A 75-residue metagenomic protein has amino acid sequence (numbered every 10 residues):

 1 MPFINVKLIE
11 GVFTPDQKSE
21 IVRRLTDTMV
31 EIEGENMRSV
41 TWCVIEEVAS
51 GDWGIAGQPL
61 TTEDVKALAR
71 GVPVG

Functional and structural regions predicted by a protein language model:
P2-G75: A domain-level signal for the structural core that forms small-molecule/cofactor-binding pockets and catalytic centers
